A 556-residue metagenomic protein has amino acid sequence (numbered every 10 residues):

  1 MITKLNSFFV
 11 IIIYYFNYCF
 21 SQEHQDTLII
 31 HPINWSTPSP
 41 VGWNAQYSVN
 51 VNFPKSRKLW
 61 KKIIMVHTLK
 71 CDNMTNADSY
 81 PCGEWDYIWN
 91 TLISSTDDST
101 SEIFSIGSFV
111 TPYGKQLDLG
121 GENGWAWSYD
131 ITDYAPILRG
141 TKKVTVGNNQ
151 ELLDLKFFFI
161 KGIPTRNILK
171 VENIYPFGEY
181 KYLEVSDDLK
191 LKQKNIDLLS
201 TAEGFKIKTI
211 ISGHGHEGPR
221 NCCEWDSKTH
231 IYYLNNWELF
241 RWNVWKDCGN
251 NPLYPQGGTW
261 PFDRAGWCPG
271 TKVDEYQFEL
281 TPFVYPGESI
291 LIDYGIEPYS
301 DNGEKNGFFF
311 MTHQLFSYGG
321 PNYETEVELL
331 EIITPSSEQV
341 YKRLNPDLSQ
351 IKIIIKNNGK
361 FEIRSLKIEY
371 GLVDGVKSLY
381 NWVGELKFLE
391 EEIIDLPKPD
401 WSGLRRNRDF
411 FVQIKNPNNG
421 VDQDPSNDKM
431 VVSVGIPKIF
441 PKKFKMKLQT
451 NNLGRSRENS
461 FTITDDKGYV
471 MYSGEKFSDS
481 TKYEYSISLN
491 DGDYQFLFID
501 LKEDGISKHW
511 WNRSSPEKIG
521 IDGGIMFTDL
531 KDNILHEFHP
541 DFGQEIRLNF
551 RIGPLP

Functional and structural regions predicted by a protein language model:
M1-T27: Bacterial Sec-dependent N-terminal signal peptides
Q22-W245, N251-F262, W267-E326, N358-E362 (+4 more regions): Beta-strand-rich recognition domains
I29, T37-P38, E297-K443, P556: Extracellular/luminal regions of secreted and cell-surface proteins that mediate adhesion/ECM remodeling
D133-R139, W401-F410, E503-W510: Short glycine/proline/serine/threonine-rich loop/turn segments at secondary-structure transition edges
G140-G147, I290-Y294, R405-P417, F496: Short, aromatic- and glycine-rich surface loops/edge beta-strands on solvent-exposed regions
K192-K194, E390-L396, M430-V432, T481-Y485 (+1 more regions): Short strand-edge motifs at loop-to-beta-strand transitions and within beta-strands of extracellular beta-rich domains
G454-S473: Calcium-regulated, polybasic anionic-phospholipid
Y485-Y494: Short Pro-Gly-centered beta-turn/loop motif in secreted/extracellular proteins
